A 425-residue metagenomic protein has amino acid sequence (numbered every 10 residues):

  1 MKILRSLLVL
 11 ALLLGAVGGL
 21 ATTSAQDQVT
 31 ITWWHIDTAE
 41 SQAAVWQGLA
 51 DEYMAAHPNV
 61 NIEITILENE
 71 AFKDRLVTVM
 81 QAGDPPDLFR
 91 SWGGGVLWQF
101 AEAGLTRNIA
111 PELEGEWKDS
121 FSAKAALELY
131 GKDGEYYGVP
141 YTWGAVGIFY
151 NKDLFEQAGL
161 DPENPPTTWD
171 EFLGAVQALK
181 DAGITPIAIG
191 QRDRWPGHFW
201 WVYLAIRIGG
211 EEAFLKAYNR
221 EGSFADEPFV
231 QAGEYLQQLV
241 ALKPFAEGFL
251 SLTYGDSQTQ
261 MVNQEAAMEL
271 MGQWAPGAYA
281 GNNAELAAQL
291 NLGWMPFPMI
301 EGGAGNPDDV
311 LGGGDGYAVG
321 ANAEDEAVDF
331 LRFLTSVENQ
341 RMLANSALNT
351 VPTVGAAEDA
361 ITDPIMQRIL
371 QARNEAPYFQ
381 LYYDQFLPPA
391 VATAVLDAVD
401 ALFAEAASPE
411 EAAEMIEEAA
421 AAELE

Functional and structural regions predicted by a protein language model:
R5, L20-A103, G115-K118, P162 (+6 more regions): Conserved N-terminal structural module of periplasmic/extracytoplasmic solute-binding proteins
T30, N61, E156-Q157, P162 (+5 more regions): Conserved C-terminal helix/tail region of periplasmic/extracytoplasmic solute-binding proteins
D51, A55-A56, A82, A158 (+3 more regions): Extracytoplasmic/periplasmic substrate-recognition and gating elements
P86-D87, W117-F155, T185-P186, A304-V310 (+1 more regions): A structural signal for short loop-to-beta-strand junctions that line the ligand-binding cleft of periplasmic/secreted
W92-Y150, L173-G174, W200, P228 (+2 more regions): Hinge/lid segment of periplasmic solute-binding proteins
R107-K124, P165, Q191, I208-Q231 (+5 more regions): Short, solvent-exposed loop/beta-turn-alpha elements that line the ligand-binding surface or hinge of extracytoplasmic
D133, Y137-Y141, V146, E171-E221 (+1 more regions): Extracytoplasmic/periplasmic solute-binding protein
G174-A178, Y218-L250: Glycine-centered hinge/linker elements that transmit conformational signals in sensory and ligand-binding systems
